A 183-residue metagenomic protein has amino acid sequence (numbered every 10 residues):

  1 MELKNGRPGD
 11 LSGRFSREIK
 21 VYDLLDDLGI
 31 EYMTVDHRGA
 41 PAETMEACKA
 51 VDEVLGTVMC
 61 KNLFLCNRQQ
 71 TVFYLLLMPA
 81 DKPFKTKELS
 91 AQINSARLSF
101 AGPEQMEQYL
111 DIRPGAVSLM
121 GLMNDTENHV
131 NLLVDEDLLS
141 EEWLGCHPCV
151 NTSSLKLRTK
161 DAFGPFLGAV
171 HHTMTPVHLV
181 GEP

Functional and structural regions predicted by a protein language model:
M1-P183: Extended, low-hydrophobicity, polar/charged segments
